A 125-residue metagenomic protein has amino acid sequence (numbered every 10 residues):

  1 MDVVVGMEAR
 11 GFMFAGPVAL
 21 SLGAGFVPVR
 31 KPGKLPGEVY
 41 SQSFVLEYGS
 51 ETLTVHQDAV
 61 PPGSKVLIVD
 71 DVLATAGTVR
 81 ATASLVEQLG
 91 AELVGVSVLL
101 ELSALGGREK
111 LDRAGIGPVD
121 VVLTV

Functional and structural regions predicted by a protein language model:
M1-E8: Short glycine-rich phosphate-binding loop at a beta-alpha junction
D2, S64, V94: Conserved acidic residues
V4, F26, V96: Residue-level signature of catalytic and energy-coupling elements of molecular machines, predominantly ATP/GTP-dependent
G6, I68-V69: Generic enzyme active-site microenvironment
M13-L22: Short Gly/Thr/Asp-enriched flexible loops that form oxyanion-binding sites at enzyme active sites
G23-L67: Short, glycine/charge-rich flexible loops or terminal/linker lids adjacent to PRPP-binding catalytic cores
D71, A76: Conserved G/P- and acidic residue-centered "switch" motifs that form tight phosphate/ATP-binding loops in soluble
A81-V125: PRPP-dependent phosphoribosyltransferase catalytic core
